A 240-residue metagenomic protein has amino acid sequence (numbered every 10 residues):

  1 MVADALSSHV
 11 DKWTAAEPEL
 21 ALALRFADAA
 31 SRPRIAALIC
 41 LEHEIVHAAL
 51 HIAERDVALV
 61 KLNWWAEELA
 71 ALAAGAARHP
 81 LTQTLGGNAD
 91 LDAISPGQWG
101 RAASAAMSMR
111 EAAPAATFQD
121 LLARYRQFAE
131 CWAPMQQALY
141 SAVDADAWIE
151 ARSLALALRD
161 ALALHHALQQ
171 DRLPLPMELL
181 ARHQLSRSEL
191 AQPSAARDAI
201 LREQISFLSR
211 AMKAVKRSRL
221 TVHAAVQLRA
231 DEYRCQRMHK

Functional and structural regions predicted by a protein language model:
M1-G86, A102, Y125-P134, A138-K240: Catalytic cores of Mg2+-dependent Asp-rich isoprenoid enzymes
L85-W132: Hydrophobic alpha-helical segments and helix pairs
